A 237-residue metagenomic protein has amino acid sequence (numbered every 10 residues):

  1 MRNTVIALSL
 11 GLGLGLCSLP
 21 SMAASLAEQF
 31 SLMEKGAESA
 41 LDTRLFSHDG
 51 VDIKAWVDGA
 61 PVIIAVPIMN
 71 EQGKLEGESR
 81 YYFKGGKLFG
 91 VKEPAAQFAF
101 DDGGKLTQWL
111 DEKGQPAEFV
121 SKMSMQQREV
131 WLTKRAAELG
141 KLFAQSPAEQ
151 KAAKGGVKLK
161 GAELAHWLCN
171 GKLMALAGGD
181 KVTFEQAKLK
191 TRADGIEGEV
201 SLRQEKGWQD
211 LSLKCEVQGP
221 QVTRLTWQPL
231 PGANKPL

Functional and structural regions predicted by a protein language model:
M1-T4: Positively charged n-region of N-terminal signal peptides that target proteins for export
A7-C17: Bacterial N-terminal signal peptides
C17-A23: Sec/Tat signal peptide C-region and signal peptidase I cleavage site
A24-V51, D101-G161: Long terminal segments
S39-T43, G59-V66, G85-G90, R192-E199: Short, hydrophobic/aromatic-rich segments at coil-to-beta transitions
L41-L45, D49-A55, I63-M69, E78-S79 (+1 more regions): Periodic aromatic/glycine/histidine/acidic cluster detector with a strong bias toward beta-strand repeat architectures
N70-G73, G77, E129-L237: Mitochondrial intermembrane space
Y82-E129, Q221-L237: Surface-exposed, polar helix/loop patches in the mature regions of secreted/periplasmic/lumenal proteins that form
